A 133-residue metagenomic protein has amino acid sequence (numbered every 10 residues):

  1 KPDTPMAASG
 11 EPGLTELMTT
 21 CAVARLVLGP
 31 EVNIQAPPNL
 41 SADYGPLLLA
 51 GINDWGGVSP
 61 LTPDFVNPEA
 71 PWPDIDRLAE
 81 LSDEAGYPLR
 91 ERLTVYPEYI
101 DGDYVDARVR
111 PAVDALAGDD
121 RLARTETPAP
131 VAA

Functional and structural regions predicted by a protein language model:
K1-A133: Auxiliary Fe-S-binding modules of radical SAM enzymes
